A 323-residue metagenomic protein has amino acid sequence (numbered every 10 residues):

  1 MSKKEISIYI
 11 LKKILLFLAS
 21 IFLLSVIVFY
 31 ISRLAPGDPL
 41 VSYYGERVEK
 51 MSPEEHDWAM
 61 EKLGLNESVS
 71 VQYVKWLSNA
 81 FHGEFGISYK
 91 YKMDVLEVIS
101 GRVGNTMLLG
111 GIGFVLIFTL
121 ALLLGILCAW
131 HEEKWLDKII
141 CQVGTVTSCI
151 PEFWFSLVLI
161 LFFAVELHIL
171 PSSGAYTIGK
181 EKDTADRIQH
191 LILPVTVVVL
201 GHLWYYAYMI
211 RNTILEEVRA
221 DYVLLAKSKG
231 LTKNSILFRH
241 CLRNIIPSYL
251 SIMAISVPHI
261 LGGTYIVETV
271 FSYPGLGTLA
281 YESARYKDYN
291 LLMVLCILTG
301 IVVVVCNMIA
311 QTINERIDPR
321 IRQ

Functional and structural regions predicted by a protein language model:
M1-L16, S228-K229: N-terminal Sec/SRP start-transfer signal
S2-K3, L65-L122: An internal, D/E-rich "acidic patch" concept
S7-I8, V103-L136, E152, E181-Q323: Alpha-helical transmembrane segments of integral membrane proteins, especially multi-pass inner/plasma-membrane
I21-V71, L167-D186: Hydrophobic alpha-helical transmembrane segments of membrane transport/permease proteins and related membrane-embedded
L23, I27, I31, L120 (+7 more regions): Alpha-helical membrane-inserting segments
A35, T147-I150, L261: Transmembrane helix irregularities
M51-H82, F271-E282: Short hydrophobic, aromatic-rich alpha-helical segments embedded in or entering the lipid bilayer of multi-pass
C141-W204: Membrane-water interface segments at transmembrane-helix boundaries in multipass membrane proteins
